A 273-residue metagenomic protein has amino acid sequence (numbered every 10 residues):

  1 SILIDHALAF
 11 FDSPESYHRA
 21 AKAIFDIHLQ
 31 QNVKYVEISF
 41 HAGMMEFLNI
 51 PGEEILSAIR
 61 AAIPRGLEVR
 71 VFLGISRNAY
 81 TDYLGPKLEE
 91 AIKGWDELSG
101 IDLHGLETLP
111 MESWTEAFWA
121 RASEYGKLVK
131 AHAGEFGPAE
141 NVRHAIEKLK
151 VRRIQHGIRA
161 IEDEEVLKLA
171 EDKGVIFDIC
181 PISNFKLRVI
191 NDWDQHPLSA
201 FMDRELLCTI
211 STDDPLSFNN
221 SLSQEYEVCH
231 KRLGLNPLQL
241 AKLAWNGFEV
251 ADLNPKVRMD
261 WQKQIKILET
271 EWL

Functional and structural regions predicted by a protein language model:
S1-K127, F136-H144, K148-R153, R159-I176 (+1 more regions): Metal-cofactor-binding active-site regions of metalloenzymes
H132: Short HxH-centered metal-ligating active-site micro-motif
